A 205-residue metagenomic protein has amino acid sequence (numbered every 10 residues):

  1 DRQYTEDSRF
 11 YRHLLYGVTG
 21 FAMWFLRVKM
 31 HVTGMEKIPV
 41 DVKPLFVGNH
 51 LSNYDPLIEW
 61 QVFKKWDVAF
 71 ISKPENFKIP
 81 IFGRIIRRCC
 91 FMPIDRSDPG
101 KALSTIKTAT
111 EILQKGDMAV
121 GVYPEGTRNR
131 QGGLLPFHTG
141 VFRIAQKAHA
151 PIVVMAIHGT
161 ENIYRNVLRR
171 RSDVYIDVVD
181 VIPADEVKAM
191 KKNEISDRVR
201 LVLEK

Functional and structural regions predicted by a protein language model:
D1-H13, T33-V40, K115, N193-K205: Membrane-interfacial terminal anchoring regions of lipid-handling membrane enzymes
R2-Y16, F25, V40-P99: Catalytic core of membrane glycerolipid acyltransferases/transacylases, capturing the structured, soluble-facing
F25-T33, L103, H158-T160: Short gly/ser/thr-rich secondary-structure transition/capping motifs
H31, D55, K78, A102-I106 (+1 more regions): Amphipathic coiled-coil/heptad-repeat helices and related helical stalk/stem segments that mediate oligomerization
T33, S72-K73, D95-R96, P124 (+1 more regions): Thr-Gly-centered strand-to-loop micro-motif
L103-K205: Non-catalytic C-terminal accessory region of glycerolipid acyltransferases and related lyso-lipid remodeling enzymes
